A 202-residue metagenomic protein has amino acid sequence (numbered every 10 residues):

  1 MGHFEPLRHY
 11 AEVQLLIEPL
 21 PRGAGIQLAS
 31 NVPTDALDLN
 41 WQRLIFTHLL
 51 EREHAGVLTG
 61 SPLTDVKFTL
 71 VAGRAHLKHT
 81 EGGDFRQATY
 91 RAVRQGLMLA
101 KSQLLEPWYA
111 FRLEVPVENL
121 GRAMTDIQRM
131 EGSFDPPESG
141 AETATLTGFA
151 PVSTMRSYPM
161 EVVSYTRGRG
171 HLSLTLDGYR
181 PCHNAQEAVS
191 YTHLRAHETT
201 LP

Functional and structural regions predicted by a protein language model:
M1-R195: Accessory interaction regions appended to the cores of large information-processing enzymes
A196-P202: A short, hydrophobic C-terminal helix/tail in secreted or cell-surface proteins
